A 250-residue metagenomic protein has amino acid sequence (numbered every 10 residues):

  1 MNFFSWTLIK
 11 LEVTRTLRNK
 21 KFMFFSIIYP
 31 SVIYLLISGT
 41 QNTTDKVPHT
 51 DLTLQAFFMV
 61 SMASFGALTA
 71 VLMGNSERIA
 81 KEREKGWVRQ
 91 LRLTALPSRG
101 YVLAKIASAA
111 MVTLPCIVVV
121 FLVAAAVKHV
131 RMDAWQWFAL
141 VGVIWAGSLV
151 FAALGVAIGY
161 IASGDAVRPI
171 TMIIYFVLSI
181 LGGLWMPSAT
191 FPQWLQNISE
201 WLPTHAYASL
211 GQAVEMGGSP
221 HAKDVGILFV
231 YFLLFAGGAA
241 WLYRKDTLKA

Functional and structural regions predicted by a protein language model:
N2-F4, L8-K85, T113, I117 (+5 more regions): Transmembrane helix-boundary elements of multi-pass transport/secretion proteins, especially ABC-type permease modules
T7, L11-R15, R89-L93, Q196-E200 (+1 more regions): Short amphipathic alpha-helical coupling elements at transmembrane boundaries
E12, V71-N75, R83-W87, A153 (+5 more regions): Hydrophobic alpha-helical segments typical of transmembrane helices and their membrane-interface/capping positions
R15, A80, L91-L93, A124 (+1 more regions): Helix-capping/transition residues at the boundaries of transmembrane alpha-helices and the short helical linkers
I28, L36-T43, I161-W201, H205: Transmembrane helix segments
S38-G39, K81, A125, H129 (+6 more regions): Transmembrane helix-loop junction
R78-A110: Helix-loop-helix units of permease transmembrane domains in multi-pass membrane transporters, especially ABC
S98-I173, H221-F229, L234-A239: Alpha-helical transmembrane segments and their short interhelical loops
